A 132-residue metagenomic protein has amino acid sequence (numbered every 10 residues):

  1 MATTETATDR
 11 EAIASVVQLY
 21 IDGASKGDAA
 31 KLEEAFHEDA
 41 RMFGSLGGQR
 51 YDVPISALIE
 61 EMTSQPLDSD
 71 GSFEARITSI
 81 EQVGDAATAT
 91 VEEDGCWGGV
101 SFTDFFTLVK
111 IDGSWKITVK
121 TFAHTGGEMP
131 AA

Functional and structural regions predicted by a protein language model:
M1-A30, E34-E38, G127-A132: Short, low-complexity N-terminal intrinsically disordered segments enriched in polar/charged residues
T8-S15, R41-V100: Surface-exposed, charged secondary-structure patches
F36, E93-G95, T121-F122: Short beta-strand segments enriched in hydrophobic/aromatic residues within well-folded beta-rich domains
F36, G44-L46, K110: Generic secondary-structure microfeatures
D39, I55-E61, W115-K116, E128-P130: Short alpha-helical linear motifs
S101-E128: Short beta-strand edge/turn micro-motifs at domain boundaries
